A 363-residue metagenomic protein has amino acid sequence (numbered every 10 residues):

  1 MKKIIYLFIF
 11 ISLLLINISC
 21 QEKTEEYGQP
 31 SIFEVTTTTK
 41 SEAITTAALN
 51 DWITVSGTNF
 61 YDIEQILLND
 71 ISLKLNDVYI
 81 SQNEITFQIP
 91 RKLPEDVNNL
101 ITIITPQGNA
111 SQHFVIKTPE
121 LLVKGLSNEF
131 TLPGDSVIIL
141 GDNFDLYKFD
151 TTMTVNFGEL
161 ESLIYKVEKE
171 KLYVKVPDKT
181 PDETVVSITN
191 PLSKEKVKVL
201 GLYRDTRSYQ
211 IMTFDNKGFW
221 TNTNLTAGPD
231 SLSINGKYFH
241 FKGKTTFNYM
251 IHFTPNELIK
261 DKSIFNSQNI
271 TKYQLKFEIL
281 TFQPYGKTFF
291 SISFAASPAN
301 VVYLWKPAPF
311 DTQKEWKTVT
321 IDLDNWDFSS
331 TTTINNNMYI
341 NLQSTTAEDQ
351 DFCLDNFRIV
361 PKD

Functional and structural regions predicted by a protein language model:
I16-S19: C-terminal motif of bacterial Sec signal peptides marking the signal peptidase cleavage site
Q21-D62, Q107-D150, S193-W220: Beta-strand/beta-sandwich contexts
E95-P106, D182-L192, M338-I340: Short, aromatic- and glycine-rich surface loops/edge beta-strands on solvent-exposed regions
K198-S208, T346-D363: Extracellular polysaccharide-targeting segments
F214, D261-T288, I321, F357: Extra-cytoplasmic beta-strand recognition segments
G228-E257: Short carbohydrate-recognition loop motifs
F277, T320-F352, N356-F357: Extracellular beta-strand ligand-recognition surfaces/modules
A299-T331: Extracellular carbohydrate recognition and processing domains and analogous Trp-centered ligand-binding platforms
